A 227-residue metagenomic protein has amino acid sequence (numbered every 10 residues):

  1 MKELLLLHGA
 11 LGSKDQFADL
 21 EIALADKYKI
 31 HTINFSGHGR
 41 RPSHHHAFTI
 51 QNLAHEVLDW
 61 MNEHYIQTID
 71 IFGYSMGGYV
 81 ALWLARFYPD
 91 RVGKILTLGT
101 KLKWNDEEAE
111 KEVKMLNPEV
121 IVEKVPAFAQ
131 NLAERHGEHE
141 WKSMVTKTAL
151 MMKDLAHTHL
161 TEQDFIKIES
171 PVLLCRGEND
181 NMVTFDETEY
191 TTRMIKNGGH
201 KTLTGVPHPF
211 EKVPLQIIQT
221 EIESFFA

Functional and structural regions predicted by a protein language model:
M1-H46: Conserved HGGG/HGGXW glycine-rich cap/lid loop of the alpha/beta-hydrolase fold
N52-I69: Conserved acidic catalytic loop of the alpha/beta-hydrolase fold
Y79-F87, G93-V125: Flexible "cap/lid" loop of the alpha/beta hydrolase fold
K147-D164: Active-site nucleophile elbow and catalytic-triad environment of alpha/beta-hydrolase enzymes
I168, L174-R176: Short beta-strand/loop motif that positions the catalytic acidic residue of the alpha/beta-hydrolase fold
S170, T184-R193: Short alpha-helix in the alpha/beta-hydrolase fold that links the catalytic acid
N179-V183, H208-P209: Acidic catalytic loop of the alpha/beta-hydrolase fold
T204-A227: Catalytic active-site module of serine/aspartate enzymes centered on a nucleophile-bearing elbow/loop
